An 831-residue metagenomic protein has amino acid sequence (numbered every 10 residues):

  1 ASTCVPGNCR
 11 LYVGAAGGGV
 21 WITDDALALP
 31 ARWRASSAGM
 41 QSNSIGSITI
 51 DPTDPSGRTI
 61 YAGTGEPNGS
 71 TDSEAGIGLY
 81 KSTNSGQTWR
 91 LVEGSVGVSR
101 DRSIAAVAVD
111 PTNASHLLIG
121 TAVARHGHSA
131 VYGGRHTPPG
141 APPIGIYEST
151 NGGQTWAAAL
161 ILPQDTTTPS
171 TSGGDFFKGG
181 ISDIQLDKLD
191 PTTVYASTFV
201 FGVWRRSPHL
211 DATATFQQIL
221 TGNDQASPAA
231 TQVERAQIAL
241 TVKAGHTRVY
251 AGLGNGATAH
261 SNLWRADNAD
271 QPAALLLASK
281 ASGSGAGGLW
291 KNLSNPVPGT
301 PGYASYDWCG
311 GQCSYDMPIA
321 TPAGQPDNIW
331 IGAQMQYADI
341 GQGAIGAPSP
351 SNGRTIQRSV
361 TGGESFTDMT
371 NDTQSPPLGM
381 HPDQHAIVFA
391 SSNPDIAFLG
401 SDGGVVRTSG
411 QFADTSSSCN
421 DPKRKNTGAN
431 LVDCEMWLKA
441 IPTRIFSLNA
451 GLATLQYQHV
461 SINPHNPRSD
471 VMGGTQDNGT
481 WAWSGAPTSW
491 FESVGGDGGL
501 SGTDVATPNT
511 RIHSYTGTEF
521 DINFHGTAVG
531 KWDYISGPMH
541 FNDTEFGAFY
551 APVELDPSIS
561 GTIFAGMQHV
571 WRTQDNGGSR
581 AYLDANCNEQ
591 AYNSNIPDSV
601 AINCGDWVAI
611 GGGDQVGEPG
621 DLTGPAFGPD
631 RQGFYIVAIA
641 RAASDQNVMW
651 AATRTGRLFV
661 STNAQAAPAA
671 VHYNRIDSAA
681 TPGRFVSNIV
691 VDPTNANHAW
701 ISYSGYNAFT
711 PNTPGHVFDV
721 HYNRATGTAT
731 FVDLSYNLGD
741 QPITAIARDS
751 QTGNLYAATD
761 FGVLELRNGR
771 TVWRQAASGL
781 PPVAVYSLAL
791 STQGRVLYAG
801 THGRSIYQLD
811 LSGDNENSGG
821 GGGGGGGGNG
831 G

Functional and structural regions predicted by a protein language model:
A1-D814: Beta-propeller blade termini and top-face loops
N815-G831: Ser/Thr/Gly/Pro-rich low-complexity, disordered linker/stalk segments of secreted and cell-surface proteins
